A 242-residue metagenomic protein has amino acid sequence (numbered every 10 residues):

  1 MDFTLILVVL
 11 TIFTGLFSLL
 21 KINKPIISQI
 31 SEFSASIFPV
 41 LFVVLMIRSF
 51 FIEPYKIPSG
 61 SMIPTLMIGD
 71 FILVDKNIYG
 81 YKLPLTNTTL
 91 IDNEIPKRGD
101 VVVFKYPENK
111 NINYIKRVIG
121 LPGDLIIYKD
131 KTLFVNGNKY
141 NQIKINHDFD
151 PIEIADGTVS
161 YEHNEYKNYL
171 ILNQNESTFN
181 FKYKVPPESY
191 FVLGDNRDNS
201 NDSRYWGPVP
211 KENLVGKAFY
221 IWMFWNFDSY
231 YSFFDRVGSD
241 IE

Functional and structural regions predicted by a protein language model:
M1-V8, S31-P39: Alpha-helical transmembrane segments of integral membrane proteins, emphasizing hydrophobic/aromatic residues
D2-I27, I68-E242: Soluble "head" domains of membrane/secretory-pathway proteins
Q29, F33, S59-M62: Alpha-helical transmembrane segments in multi-pass membrane proteins
E32-K56, N77, Y81: Transmembrane alpha-helices and immediately adjacent membrane-cytoplasm interface residues in multi-pass integral
S49, S59-S61, S200-S203: Short linear Ser/Thr-Pro motifs
I52-D70: Alpha-helical transmembrane signal-anchor/signal-peptide segments
